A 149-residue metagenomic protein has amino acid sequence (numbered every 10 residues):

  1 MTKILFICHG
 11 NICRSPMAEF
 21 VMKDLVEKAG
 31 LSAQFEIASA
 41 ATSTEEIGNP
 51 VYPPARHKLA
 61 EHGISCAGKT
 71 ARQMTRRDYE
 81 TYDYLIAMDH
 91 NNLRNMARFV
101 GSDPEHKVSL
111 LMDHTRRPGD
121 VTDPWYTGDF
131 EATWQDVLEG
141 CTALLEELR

Functional and structural regions predicted by a protein language model:
M1-T81, E146-R149: Conserved active-site segments centered on acidic
S15, M88-D89: Replace "coordinates the UDP/GDP/TDP-sugar" with "coordinates nucleotide-activated sugar donors
Y84, H90-R149: Phosphate-binding/catalytic loops
